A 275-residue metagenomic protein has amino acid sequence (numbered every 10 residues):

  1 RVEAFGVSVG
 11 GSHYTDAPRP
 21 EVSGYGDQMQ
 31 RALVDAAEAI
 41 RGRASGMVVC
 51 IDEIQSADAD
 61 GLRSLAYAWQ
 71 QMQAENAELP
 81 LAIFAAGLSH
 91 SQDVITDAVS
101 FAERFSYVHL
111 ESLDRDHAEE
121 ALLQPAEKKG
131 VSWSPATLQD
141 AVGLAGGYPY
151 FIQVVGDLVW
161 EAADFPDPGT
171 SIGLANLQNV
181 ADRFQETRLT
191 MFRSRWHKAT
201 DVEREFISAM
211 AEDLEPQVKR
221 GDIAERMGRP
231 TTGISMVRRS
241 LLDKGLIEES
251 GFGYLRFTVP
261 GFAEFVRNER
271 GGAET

Functional and structural regions predicted by a protein language model:
R1-G24, A32: Coupling/switch/interface segments within P-loop NTPase motor domains and analogous charged loops in nucleic-acid
P18-H90: Conserved Walker B catalytic segment
S56, L88-D93, L113-A118, V159 (+1 more regions): Conserved nucleotide-binding/hydrolysis micro-motifs of P-loop NTPases
A59-A66, E119, Q153, S235: Conserved strand-to-helix beginnings and helix N-cap segments that scaffold or border functional pockets
L65-A68, S100-R104, E274: Glycine-rich, phosphate-binding/catalytic loops in enzymes
N76, S91-G143, F165-G169: Helix-loop-helix "sensor" segment of P-loop NTPases
L123-T187: Amphipathic alpha-helical "lid/sensor" segments that cap RecA-like P-loop NTPase cores
A136, D182-T275: C-terminal leucine-rich, beta-strand-based interaction scaffolds used for sensing/assembly
